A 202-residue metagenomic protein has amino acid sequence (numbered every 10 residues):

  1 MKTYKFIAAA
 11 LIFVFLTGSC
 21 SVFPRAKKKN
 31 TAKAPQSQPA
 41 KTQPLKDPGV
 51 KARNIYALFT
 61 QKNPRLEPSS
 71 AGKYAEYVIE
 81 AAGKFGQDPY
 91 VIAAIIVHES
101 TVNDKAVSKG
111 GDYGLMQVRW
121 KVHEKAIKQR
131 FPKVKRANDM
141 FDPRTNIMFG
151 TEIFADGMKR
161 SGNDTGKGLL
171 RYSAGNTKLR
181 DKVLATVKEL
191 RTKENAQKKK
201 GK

Functional and structural regions predicted by a protein language model:
M1-I7: Bacterial N-terminal signal peptides that target proteins for export
I7-A8, P89: Short, surface-exposed loop and linker segments with low hydrophobicity and enrichment for Pro/Ser/Thr
A8-A9, V97: Internal alpha-helical transmembrane segments of multi-pass membrane proteins, especially GPCRs
A9-G18: Bacterial N-terminal signal peptides
V22-F23, K28-K202: Catalytic glycan-binding domains that act on GlcNAc-containing polysaccharides
